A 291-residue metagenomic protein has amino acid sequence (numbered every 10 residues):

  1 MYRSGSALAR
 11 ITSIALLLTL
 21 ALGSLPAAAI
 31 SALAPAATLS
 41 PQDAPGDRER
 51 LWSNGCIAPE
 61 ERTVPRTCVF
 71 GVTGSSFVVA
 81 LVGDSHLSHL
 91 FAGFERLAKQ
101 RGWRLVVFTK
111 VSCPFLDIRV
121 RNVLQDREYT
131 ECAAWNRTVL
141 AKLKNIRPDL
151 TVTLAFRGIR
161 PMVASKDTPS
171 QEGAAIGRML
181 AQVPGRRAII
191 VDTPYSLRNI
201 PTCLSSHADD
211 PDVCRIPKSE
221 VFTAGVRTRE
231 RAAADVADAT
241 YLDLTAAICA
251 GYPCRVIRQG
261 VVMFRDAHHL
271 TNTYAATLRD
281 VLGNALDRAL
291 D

Functional and structural regions predicted by a protein language model:
Y2-D291: Extracellular/periplasmic envelope-modification machinery, especially enzymes that add or remove acyl/ester groups on
